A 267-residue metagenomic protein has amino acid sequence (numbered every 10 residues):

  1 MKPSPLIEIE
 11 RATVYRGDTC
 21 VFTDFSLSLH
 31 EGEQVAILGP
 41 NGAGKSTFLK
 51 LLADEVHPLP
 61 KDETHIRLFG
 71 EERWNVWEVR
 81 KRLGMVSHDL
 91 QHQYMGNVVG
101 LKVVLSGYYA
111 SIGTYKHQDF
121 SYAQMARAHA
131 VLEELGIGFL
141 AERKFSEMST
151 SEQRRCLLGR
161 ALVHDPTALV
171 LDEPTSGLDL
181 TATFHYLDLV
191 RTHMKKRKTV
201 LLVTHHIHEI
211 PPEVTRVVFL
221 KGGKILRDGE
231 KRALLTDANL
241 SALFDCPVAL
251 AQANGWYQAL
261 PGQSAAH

Functional and structural regions predicted by a protein language model:
I7, V21-D24: Conserved structural motif at the start of ABC-family nucleotide-binding domains
H88-E147: ABC-family P-loop ATPase nucleotide-binding domains
D165: Conserved catalytic motifs of ABC-family nucleotide-binding domains
L169-E173: Catalytic Walker B motif of ABC-type/P-loop ATPase nucleotide-binding domains
T204-H205: H-loop/switch region of ABC-family ATPase nucleotide-binding domains
S241-H267: ABC ATPase nucleotide-binding domains
